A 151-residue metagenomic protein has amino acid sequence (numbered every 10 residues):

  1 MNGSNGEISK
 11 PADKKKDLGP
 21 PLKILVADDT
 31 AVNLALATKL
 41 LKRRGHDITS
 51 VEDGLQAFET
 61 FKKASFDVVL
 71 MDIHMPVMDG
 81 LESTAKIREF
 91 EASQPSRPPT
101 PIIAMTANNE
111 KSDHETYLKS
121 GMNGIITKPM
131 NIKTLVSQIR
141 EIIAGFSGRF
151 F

Functional and structural regions predicted by a protein language model:
M1-F151: C-terminal compact regulatory domains
